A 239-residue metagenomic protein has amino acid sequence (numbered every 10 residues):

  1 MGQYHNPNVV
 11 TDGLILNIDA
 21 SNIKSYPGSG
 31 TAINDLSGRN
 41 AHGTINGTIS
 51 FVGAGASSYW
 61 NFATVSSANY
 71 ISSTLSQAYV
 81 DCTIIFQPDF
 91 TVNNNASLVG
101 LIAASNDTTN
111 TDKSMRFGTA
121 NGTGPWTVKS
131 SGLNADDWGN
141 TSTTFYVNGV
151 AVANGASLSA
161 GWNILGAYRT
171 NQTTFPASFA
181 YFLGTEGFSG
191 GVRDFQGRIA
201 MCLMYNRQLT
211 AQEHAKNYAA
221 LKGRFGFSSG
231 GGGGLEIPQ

Functional and structural regions predicted by a protein language model:
M1-N6, T185-V192: Short aromatic-glycine motifs in intrinsically disordered, low-complexity regions
M1-V65, T83, M201, H214-Q239: Extracytoplasmic low-complexity segments
V10-T11, A78, G191, F195: Extracytoplasmic/secreted proteins and extracellular or luminal domains
S37-S67, L75-A78, T83-A96, N106-N110 (+3 more regions): Extracellular glycan-interaction surfaces
V99-A103: N-terminal leader or domain-start segments enriched in small/polar residues
T174-A180, F188-I199, A211-A215: Extracellular carbohydrate recognition
R207-L209: Ser/Thr/Pro-rich, low-complexity mucin-like regions that serve as glycosylated stalks/linkers or repetitive adhesive
